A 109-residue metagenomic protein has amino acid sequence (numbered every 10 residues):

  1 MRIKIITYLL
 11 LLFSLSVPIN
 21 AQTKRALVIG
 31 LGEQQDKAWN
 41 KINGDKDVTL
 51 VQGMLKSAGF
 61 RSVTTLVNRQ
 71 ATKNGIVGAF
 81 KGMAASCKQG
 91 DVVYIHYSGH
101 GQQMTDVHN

Functional and structural regions predicted by a protein language model:
R2-I6, S14-N109: Boundary/activation segment at the start of structured domains
